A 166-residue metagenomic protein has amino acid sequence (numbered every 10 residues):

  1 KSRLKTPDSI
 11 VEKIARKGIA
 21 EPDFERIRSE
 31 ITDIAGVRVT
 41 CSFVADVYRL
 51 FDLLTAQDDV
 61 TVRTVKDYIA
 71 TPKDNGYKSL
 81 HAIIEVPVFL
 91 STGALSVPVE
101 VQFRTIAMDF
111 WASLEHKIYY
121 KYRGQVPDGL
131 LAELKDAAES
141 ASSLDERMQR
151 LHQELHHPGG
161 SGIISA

Functional and structural regions predicted by a protein language model:
K1-I19: Surface-exposed, low-hydrophobicity interaction/linker segments
S2, D23-R26, I106: Short, functionally important structural connectors and interaction interfaces within domains
I14-T32: Short, charged/polar, low-complexity loop and linker segments that flank or interrupt alpha-helical bundles
A15, Q149-A166: Eukaryotic low-complexity, non-globular regulatory regions
R28, C41-R150: Long beta-strand-rich cores associated with HINT superfamily self-processing modules
I34-C41: Terminal, regulation- and interaction-focused segments at domain boundaries
